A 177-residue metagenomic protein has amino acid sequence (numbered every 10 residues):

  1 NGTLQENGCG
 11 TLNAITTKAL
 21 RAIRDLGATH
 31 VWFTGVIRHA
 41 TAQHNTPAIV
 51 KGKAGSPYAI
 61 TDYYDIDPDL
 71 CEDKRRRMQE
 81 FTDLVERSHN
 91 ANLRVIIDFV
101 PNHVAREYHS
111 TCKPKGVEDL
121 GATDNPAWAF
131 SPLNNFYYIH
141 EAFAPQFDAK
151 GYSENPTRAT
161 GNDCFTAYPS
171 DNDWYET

Functional and structural regions predicted by a protein language model:
N1-R94, N102-F136, H140-T177: N-terminal structural segment of carbohydrate-active enzymes
